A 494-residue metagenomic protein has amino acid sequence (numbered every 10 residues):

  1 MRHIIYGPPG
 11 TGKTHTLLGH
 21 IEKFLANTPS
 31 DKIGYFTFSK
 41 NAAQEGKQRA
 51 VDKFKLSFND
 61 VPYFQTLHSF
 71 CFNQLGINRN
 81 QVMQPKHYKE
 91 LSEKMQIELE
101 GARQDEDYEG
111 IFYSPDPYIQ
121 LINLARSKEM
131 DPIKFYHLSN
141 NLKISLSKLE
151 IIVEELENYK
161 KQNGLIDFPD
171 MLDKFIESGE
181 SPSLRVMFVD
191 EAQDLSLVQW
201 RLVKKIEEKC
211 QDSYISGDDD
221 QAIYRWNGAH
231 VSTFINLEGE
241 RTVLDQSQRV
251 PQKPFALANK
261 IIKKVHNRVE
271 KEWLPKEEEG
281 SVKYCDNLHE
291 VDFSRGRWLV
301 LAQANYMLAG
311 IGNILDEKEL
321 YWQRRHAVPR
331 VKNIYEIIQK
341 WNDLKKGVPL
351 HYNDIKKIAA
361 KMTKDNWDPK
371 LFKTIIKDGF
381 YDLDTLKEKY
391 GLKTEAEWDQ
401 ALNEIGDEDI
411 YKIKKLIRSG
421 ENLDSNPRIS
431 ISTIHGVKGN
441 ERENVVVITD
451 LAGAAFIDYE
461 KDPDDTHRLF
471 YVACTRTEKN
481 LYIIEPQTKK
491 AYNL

Functional and structural regions predicted by a protein language model:
M1-N80, N259, V437, T475: P-loop NTPase Walker
R2-G7, T16, K32, R103-F188 (+2 more regions): Accessory N-terminal region flanking or inserted into the helicase ATPase core in nucleic-acid motor proteins
I4, P62, R185-V189, Y214 (+1 more regions): Hydrophobic "anchor" residues on beta-strands that sit immediately upstream of conserved functional sites
P8-L18, F38-N41, Q193-E279, L299-I314 (+6 more regions): Conserved helicase motor core of SF1/SF2 NTP-dependent helicases
F58-G76, L320-L344: Conserved beta-strand -> loop -> alpha-helix junction used to position metal-binding or nucleic-acid-contacting
Y63-T66, I166-M171, P427-H435: Conserved two-lobed SF2 helicase motor
K283-G296: Conserved interdomain hinge at the start of the Helicase C-terminal
N342-Y482: Conserved helicase C-terminal RecA-like lobe
